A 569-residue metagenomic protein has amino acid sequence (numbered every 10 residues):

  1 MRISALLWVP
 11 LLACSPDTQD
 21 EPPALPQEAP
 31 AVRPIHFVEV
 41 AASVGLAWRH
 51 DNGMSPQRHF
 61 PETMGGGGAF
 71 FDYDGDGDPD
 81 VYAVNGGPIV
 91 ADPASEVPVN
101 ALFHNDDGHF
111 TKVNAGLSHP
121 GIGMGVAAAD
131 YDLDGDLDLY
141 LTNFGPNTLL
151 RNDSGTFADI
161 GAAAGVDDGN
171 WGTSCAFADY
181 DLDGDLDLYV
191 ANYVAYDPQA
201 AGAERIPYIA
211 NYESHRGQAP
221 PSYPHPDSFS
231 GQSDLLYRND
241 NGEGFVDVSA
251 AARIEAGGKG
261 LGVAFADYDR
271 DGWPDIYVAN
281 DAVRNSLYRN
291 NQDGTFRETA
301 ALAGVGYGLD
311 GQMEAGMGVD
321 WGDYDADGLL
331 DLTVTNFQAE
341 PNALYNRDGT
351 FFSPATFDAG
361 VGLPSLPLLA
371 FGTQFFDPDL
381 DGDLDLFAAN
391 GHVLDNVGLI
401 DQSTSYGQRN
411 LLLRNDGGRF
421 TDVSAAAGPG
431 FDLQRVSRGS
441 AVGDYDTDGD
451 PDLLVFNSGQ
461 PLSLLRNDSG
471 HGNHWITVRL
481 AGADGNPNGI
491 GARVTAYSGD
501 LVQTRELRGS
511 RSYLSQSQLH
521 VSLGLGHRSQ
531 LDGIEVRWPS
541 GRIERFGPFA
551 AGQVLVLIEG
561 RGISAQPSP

Functional and structural regions predicted by a protein language model:
S4-A13: Bacterial N-terminal signal peptides
C14-T18: Bacterial signal peptide processing site
P26-V38, D92-V113, P146-I160, A201-E204 (+7 more regions): Beta-propeller blade repeat segments, especially FG-GAP/WD-type strand-to-loop junctions in 6- to 7-bladed propeller
R33-H36, V44, M54, G360-L366 (+2 more regions): Gly/Ser/Thr/Pro-enriched helix-cap/hinge segments flanking short amphipathic alpha-helices
L46-G67, E96, G116-A127, G165-A176 (+8 more regions): Repeat-based blade/solenoid architectures
G65-G75, G123-L133, L137, R151 (+9 more regions): Beta-propeller blade termini
P79-N85, D136-N143, L188-N192, D275-N280 (+4 more regions): Hydrophobic beta-strand segments that make up the repeating blades of beta-propeller and related beta-repeat
V84-V97, V194-S228, A389-S405: Short, conserved, GDST-rich strand-edge loop motifs in beta-rich repeat architectures
